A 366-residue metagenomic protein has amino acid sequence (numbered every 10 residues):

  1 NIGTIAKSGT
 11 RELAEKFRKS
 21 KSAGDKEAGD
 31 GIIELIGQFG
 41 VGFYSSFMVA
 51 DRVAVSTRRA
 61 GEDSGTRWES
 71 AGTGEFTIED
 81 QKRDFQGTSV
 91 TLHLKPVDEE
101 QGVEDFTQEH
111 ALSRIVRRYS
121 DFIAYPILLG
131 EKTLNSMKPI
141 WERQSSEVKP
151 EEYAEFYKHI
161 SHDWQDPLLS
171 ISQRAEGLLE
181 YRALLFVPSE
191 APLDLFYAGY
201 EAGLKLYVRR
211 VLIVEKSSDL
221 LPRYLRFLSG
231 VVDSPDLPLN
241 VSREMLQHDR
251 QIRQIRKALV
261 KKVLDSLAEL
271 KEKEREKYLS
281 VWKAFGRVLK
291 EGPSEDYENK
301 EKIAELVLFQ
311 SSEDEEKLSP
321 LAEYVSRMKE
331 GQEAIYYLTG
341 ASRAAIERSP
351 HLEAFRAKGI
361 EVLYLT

Functional and structural regions predicted by a protein language model:
N1-F106, R114, K329: GHKL (Bergerat-fold) ATPase N-terminal catalytic module, capturing the glycine-rich phosphate-binding loop and acidic
L35, V53-E75, K95-T366: GHKL/Bergerat-fold ATPase module in large chromosome/replication-associated machines
